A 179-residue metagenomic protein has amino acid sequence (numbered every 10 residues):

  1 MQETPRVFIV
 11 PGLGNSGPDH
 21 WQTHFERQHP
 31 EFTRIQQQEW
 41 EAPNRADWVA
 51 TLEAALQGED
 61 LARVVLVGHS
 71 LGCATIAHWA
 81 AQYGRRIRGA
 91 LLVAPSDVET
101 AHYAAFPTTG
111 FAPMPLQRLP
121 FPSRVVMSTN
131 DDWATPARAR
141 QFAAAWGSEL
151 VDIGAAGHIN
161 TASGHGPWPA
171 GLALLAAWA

Functional and structural regions predicted by a protein language model:
Q2-A62: Active-site catalytic motif of lipid deacylating hydrolases and related acyltransferases
G12, Q37-W40, L91-T100: Active-site nucleophile loop of the alpha/beta-hydrolase fold
N15-S16, T129-A134: Acidic catalytic loop of the alpha/beta-hydrolase fold
E31-T33, A144-N160: Catalytic histidine neighborhood in serine/cysteine hydrolases with alpha/beta-hydrolase-type architecture
D47, T161-L175: Post-His helix in hydrolase/transferase enzymes
V65-V67, A90: Conserved alpha/beta-hydrolase fold motif
V67-I76: Gly/Ala-rich beta-loop-alpha elbow adjacent to hydrolase catalytic centers
L119-P120, V125-M127, D131: Short beta-strand/loop motif that positions the catalytic acidic residue of the alpha/beta-hydrolase fold
